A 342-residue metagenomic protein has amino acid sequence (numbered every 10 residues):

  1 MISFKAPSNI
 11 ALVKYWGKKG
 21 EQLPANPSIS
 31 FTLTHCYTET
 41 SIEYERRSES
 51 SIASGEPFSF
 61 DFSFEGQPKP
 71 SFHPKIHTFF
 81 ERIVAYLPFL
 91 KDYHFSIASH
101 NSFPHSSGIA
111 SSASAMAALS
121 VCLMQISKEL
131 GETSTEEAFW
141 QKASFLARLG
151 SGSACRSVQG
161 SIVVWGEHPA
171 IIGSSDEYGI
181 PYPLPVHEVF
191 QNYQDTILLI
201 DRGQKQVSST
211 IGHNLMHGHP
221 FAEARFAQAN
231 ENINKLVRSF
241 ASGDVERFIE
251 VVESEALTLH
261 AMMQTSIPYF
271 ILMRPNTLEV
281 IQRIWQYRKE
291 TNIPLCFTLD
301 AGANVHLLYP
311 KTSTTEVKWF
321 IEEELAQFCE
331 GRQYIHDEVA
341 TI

Functional and structural regions predicted by a protein language model:
M1-S107, V121-E137, E330, Y334-I342: ATP-binding N-lobe of GHMP and related small-molecule kinases
A6, A25, C36, Q159 (+2 more regions): A generic structural signal for well-ordered coil/turn residues at beta-strand boundaries that shape enzyme active-site
T135-K289, I293, L308, T312-E323 (+1 more regions): ATP-dependent small-molecule kinase catalytic core of the GHMP/sugar-kinase superfamily and closely related
C296-L299: Short beta-strand
